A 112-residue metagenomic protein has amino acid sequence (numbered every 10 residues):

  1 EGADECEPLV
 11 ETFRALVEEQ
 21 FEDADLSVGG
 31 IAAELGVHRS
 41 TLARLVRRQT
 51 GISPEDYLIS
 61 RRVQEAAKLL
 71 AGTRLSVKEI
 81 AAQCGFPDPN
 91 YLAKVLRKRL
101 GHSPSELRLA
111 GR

Functional and structural regions predicted by a protein language model:
E1-G2, F13-L26, V46-T50, A67-S76 (+2 more regions): Basic, amphipathic alpha-helical hairpins
E1-T12, A33, V37, T41: An amphipathic alpha-helical interaction segment
A3-E7, D25, F86: Short, solvent-exposed loop/helix junctions and linker helices that flank or host conserved functional motifs
G29, R48-P87, L109-R112: Terminal helix-turn-helix DNA-binding modules in bacterial transcription factors
G29-V37, L42, V46, I80-P87 (+2 more regions): Append "Primarily bacterial transcriptional regulators
A93-R112: …primarily DNA-binding HTH/wHTH and HhH modules…
